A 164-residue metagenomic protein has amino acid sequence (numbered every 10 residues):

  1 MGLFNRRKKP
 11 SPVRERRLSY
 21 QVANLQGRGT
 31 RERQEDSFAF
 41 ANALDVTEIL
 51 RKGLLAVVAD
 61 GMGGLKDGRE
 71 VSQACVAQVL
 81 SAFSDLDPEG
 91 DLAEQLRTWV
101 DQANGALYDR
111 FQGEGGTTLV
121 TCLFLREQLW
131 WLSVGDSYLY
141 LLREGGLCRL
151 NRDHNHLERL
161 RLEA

Functional and structural regions predicted by a protein language model:
M1-A164: PP2C/PPM-type serine/threonine phosphatase catalytic domain
